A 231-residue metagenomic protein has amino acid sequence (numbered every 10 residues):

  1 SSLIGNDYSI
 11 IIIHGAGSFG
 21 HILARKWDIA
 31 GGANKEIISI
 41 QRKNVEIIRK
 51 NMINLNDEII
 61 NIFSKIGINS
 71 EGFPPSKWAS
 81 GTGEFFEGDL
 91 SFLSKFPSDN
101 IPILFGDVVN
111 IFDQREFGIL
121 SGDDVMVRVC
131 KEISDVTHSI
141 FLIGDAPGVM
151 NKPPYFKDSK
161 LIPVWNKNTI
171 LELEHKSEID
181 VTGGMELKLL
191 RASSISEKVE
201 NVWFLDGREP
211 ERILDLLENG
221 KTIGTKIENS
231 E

Functional and structural regions predicted by a protein language model:
S1-I11: N-terminal glycine-/serine-/threonine-rich phosphate-binding loop
S1-L3, K43-I60, F112-R115, I119 (+2 more regions): Polyanion-binding loop/helix "lid" in catalytic or ligand-binding cores
I13-G17, L205-R208: Glycine-rich beta-strand-to-loop/alpha-helix junction loops that act as flexible
G17-A33: Glycine-rich loop at the start of a catalytic domain that most often binds anionic cofactors/ligands
G17-I22, W78-G81, V109-I111, P147-M150 (+1 more regions): Short, active-site-adjacent cap segments at secondary-structure transitions
D28-V109: Ligand-binding beta-strand-loop-alpha-helix segment within the catalytic cores of soluble metabolic enzymes
D57-I59, F85-N151: Internal active-site segments that recognize and position negatively charged phosphoryl groups and nucleotide moieties
N69-S76, I133-N151, V199-E211: Glycine-rich phosphate/pyrophosphate-binding loops and their adjacent beta-strand/loop elements at enzyme active sites
